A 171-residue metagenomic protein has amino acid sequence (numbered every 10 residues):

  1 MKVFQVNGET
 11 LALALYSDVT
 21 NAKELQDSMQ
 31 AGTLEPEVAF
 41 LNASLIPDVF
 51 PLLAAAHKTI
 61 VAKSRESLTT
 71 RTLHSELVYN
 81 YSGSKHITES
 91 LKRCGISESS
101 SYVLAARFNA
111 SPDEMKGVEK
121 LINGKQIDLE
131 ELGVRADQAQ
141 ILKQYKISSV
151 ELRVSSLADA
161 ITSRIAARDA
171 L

Functional and structural regions predicted by a protein language model:
M1-F4, D27, L91-G95: A generic local secondary-structure boundary/capping motif
V3-G8, A39-F40, A55-I60, E66-T70 (+3 more regions): Long, low-complexity, Ser/Thr/Gly/Pro-rich intrinsically disordered segments that act as flexible linkers and assembly
V6-G8, G32, S97-E98: Intrinsically disordered, low-complexity regulatory regions enriched in Ser/Pro/Gly/Thr and acidic residues
T10, S17-S67: N-terminal interaction modules that seed assembly of large macromolecular complexes
A12-Y16, L104-A105: Active-site-flanking beta-strand signature of metal-NTP-handling nucleotidyl enzymes and homologous cyclase-like
V49-E114: Ordered, amphipathic secondary-structure segments that act as subunit-interaction surfaces in large macromolecular
I87-L171: Glycine-rich, aromatic-bearing surface loops/beta-hairpins
